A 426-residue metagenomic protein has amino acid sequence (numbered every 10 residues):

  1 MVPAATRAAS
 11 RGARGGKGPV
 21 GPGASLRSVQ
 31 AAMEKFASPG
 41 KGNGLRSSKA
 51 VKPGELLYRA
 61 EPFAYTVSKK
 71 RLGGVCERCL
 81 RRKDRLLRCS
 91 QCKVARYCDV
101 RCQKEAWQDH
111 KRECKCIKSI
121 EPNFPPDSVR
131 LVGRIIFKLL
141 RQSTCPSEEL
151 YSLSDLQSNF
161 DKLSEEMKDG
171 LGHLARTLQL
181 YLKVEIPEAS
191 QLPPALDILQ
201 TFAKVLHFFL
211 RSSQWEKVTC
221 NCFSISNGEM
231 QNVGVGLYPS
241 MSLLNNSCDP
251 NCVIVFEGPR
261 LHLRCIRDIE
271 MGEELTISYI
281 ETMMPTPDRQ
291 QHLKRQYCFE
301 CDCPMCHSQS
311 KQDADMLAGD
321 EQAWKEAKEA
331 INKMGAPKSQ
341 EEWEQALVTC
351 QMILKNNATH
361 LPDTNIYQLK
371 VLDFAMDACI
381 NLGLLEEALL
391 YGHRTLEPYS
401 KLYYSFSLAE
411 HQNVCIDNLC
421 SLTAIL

Functional and structural regions predicted by a protein language model:
V2-L426: Short alpha-helical interaction motifs and adjacent low-complexity tails used for partner binding in regulatory proteins
